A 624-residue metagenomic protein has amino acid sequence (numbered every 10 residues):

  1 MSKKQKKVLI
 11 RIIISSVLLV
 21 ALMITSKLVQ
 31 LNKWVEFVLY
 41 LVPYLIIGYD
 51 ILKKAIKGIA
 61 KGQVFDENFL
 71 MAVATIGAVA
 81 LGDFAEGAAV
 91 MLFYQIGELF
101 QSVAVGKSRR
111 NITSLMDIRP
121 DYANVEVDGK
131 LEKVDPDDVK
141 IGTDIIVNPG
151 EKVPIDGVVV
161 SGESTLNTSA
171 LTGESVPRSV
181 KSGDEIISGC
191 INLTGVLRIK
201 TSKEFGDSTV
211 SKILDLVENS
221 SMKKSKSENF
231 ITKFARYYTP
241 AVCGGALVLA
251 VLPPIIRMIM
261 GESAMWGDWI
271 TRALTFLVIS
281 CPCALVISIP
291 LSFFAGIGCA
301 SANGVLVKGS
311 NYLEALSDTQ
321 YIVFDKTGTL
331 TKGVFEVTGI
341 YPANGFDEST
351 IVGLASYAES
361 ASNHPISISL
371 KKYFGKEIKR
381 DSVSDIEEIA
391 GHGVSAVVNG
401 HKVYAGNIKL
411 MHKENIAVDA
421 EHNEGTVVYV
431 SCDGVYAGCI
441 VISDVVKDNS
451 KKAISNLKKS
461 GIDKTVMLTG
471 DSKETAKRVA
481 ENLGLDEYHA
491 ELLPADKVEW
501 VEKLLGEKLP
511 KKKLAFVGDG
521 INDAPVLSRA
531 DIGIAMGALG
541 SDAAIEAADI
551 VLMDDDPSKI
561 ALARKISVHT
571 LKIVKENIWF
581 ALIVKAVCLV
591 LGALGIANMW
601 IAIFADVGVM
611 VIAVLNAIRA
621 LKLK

Functional and structural regions predicted by a protein language model:
M1-I14, Y238: N-terminal membrane topogenic signal
S16-V17, N229-M260, R272-F293, K575-F604: Bilayer-spanning, highly hydrophobic alpha-helical transmembrane segments
M23, E36-E126, D138-I145, K152 (+5 more regions): Actuator/coupling domain of P-type ATPases
I56-F65, V103-T113, L291-S310, I618-K624: Juxtamembrane helix-loop transition segments at the membrane interface in multi-pass membrane proteins
E67-A72, L171, T271, C281-A358 (+1 more regions): Conserved catalytic phosphorylation-site environment of P-type ATPases
N148, Y341-K464, K473, N482-V501: P-type ATPase nucleotide-binding
G245, K508-L509, A548, M553-K624: Membrane-embedded transport module
V398-G400, T426, C432-E576: Conserved ATP-binding TGD loop and adjacent catalytic N/P-domain core of P-type ATPases
